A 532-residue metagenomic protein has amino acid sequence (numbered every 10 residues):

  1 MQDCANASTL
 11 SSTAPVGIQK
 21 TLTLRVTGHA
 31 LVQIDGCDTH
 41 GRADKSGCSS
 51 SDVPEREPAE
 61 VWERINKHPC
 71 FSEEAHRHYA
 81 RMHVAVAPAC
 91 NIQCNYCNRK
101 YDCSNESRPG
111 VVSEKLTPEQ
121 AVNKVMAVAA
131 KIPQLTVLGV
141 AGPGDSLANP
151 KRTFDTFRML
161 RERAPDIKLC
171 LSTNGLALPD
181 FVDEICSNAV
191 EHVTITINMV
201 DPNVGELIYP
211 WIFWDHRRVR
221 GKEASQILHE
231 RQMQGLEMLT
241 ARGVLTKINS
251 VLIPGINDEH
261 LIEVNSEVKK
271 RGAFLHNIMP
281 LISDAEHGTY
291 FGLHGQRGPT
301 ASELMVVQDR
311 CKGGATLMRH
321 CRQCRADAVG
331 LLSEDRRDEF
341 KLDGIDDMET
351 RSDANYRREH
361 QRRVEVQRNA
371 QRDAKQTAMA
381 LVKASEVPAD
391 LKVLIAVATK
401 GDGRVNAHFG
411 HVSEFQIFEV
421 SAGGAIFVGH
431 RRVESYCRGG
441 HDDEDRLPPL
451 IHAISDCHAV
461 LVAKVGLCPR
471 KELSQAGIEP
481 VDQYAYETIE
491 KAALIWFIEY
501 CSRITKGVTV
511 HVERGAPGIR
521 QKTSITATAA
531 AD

Functional and structural regions predicted by a protein language model:
Q2-A85, R99-S113, K131-P133: N-terminal [4Fe-4S]-dependent radical SAM core
C90, C94-C97, C321-C324: Short cysteine clusters
K100-V140, N149-D155: Conserved alpha-helical substructure of the radical SAM core
Q120, K124-V125, K131-V137, C186 (+2 more regions): Conserved mixed alpha/beta catalytic, RNA-binding, or beta-rich assembly cores of soluble enzyme, regulatory
L147-M279, D284: Conserved AdoMet/S-adenosylmethionine-binding subsite of the radical SAM
P299-Q376: C-terminal accessory regions of radical SAM enzymes
R431-V462, C468-P469, I478-E479, Y486-E487 (+1 more regions): Compact, charge-rich alpha-helical regulatory domains located at protein termini
Q475-A485, I489-D532: C-terminal binding/interaction regions
